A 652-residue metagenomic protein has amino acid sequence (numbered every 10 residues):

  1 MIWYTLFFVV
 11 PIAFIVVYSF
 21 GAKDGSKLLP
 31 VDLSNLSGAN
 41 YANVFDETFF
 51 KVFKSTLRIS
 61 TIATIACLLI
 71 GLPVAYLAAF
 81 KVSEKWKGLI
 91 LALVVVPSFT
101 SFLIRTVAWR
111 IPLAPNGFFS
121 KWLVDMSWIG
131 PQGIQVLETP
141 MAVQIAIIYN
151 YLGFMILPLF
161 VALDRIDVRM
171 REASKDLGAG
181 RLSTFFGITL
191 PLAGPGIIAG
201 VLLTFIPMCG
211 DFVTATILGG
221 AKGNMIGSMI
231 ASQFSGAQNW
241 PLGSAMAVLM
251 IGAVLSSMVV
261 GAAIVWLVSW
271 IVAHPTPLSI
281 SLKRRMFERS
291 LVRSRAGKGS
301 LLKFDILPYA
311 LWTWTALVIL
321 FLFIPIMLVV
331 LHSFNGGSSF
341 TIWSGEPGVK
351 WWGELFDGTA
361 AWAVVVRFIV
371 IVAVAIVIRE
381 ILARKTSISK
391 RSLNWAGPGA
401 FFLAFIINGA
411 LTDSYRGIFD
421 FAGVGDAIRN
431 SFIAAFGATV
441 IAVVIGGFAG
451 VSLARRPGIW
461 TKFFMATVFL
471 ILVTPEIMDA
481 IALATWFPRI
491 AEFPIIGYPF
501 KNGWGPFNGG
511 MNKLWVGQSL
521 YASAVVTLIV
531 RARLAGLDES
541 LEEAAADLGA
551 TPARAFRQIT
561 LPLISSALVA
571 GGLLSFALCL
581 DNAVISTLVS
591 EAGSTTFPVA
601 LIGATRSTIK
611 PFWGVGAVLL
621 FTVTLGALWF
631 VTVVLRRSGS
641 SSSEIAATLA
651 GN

Functional and structural regions predicted by a protein language model:
M1, V74-W109, R171-E172, F185-F186 (+7 more regions): Cytoplasmic-entry segments and transmembrane alpha-helices of multi-pass inner-membrane transporters
M1-Y18, K87-V96, I251, R293-V329 (+4 more regions): N-terminal signal-anchor/first transmembrane alpha helix
I2-F8, V96, I145-Y149, F154-R169 (+7 more regions): Transmembrane alpha-helices
F20-A63, G236-Q238, G297-I306, G337-V377 (+4 more regions): Periplasmic/extracellular loop-to-transmembrane helix junction in inner-membrane transport proteins
D24-S26, G38-T48, C209, A215-A263 (+5 more regions): Interhelical loop and adjacent transmembrane-helix boundary motif in polytopic membrane transport permeases
P30, T106-I148, L182, L218-K222 (+13 more regions): Membrane-interfacial helix termini and adjacent extracytoplasmic/periplasmic loops of multi-pass transporters
I62-V95, I111, M170, V259-W266 (+7 more regions): Transmembrane-helix boundary motif in ABC transporter permease subunits
W86, F160-R171, K175, S244-S300 (+7 more regions): C-terminal transmembrane helix and the adjacent membrane-cytosol boundary/short C-terminal tail of inner/organellar
